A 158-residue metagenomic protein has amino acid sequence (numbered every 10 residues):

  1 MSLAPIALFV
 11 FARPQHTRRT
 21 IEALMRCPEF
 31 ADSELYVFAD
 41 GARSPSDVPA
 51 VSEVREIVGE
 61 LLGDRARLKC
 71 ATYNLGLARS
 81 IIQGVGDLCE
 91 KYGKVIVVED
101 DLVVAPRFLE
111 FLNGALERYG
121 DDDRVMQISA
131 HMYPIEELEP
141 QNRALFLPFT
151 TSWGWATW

Functional and structural regions predicted by a protein language model:
M1-V97, L102-T157: An acidic/histidine-cluster motif and surrounding catalytic segment that typifies divalent-metal-assisted enzyme active
